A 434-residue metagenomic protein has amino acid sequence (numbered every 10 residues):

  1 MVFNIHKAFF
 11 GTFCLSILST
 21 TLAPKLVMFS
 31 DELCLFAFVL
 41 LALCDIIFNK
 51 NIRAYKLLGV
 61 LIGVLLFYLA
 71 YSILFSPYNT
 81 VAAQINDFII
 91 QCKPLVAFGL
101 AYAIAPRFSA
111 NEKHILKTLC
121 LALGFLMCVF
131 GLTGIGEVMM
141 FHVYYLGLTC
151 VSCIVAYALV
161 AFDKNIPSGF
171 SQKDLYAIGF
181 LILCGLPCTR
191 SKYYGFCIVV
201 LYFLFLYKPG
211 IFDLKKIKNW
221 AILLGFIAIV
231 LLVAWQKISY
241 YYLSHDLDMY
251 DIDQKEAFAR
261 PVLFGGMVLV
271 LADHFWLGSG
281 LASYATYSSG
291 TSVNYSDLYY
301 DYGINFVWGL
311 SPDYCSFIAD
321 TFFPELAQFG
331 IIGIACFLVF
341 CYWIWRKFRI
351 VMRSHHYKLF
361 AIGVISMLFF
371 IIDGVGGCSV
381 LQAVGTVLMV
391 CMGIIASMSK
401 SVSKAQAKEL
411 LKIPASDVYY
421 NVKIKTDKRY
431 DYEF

Functional and structural regions predicted by a protein language model:
F3-K25, C34-F88, L123-V129: N-terminal hydrophobic segments of proteins, predominantly signal-anchor/transmembrane helices of inner/organellar
A8-C14, S171-A177, S316, L338-V339 (+1 more regions): Loop-to-helix entry and N-terminal half of a specific, functionally important transmembrane alpha helix in multi-pass
N49-L58, A161-D174, D213-I217, W345-V364: Membrane-interface helix-loop-helix junctions at transmembrane boundaries of multi-pass membrane enzymes, predominantly
V96-P209, Y430-Y432: Alpha-helical transmembrane segments of multi-pass inner-membrane proteins
I182-C188, L204-D251, L269: A membrane-periplasm/extracellular boundary helix in multi-pass inner-membrane enzymes that assemble envelope glycans
L231-G266, V270-A272, A282-S292, G385-T386: Flexible juxtamembrane loops connecting transmembrane helices in multi-pass membrane enzymes that build or modify
Y284-T321: Interfacial juxtamembrane loops and adjacent helix segments that form the catalytic/substrate-binding surfaces
L359-D417: Transmembrane alpha-helices of multi-pass inner-membrane enzymes
